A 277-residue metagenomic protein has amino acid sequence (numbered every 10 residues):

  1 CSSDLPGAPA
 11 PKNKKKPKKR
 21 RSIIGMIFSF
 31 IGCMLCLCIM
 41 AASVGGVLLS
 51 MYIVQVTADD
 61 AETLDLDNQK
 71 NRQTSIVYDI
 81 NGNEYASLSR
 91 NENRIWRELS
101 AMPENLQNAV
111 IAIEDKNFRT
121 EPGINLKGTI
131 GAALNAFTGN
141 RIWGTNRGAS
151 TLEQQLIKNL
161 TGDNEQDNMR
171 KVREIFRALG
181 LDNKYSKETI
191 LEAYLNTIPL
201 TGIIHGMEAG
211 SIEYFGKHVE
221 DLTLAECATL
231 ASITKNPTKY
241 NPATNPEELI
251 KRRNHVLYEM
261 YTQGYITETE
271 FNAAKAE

Functional and structural regions predicted by a protein language model:
S3-I80, E84, N117, F137: N-terminal type II signal-anchor transmembrane helix that functions as the membrane-insertion/stop-transfer segment
L5-G7, N146, F271: Short, intrinsically disordered, low-complexity terminal segments
D79-T267: Peptidoglycan glycan-strand catalytic modules in the bacterial/periplasmic cell-wall system
T267-E277: Non-catalytic structural connector segments
